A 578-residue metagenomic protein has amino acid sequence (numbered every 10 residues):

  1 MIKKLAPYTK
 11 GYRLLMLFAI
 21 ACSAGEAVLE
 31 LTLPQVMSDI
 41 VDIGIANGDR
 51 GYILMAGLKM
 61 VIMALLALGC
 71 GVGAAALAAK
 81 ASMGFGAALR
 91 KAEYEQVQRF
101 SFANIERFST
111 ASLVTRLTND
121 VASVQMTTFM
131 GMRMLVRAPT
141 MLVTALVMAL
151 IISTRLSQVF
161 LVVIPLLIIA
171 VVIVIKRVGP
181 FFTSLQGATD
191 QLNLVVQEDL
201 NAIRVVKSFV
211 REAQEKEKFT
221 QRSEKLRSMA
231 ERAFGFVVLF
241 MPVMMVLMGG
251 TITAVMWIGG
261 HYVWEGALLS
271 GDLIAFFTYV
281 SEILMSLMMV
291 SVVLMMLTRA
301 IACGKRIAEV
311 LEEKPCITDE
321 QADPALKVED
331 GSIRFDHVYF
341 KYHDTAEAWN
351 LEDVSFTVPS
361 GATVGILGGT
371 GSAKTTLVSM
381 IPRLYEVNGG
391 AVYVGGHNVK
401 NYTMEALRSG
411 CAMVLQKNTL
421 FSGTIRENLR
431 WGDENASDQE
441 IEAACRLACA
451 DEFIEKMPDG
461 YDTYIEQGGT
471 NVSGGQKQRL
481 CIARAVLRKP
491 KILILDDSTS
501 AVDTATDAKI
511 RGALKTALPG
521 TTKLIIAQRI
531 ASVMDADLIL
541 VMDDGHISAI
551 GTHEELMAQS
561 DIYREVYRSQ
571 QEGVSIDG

Functional and structural regions predicted by a protein language model:
M1-G11, L113: A short amphipathic helical element positioned immediately N-terminal to and/or at the very start of a transmembrane
K10, M16-G73, L77, L150-R155 (+1 more regions): Transmembrane helix-loop-helix hairpins at lipid-water interfaces of multipass membrane proteins, especially the type-1
G11-L14, R99-A103, N119-M132, V136 (+7 more regions): An intracellular "coupling" helix at the cytosolic face of ABC transporter transmembrane type-1 domains
A24-T32, L65-V72, V124-T127, G131-V143 (+6 more regions): Hydrophobic alpha-helical transmembrane bundles that constitute the permease/transmembrane domains of multi-pass
D49, I53-M55, M148-V162, V171 (+2 more regions): Helix-loop-helix
E93, V97, V206, F219 (+2 more regions): Helix-loop junctions and hydrophobic alpha-helical segments within the transmembrane domains of large membrane
P315-V328: Pre-NBD coupling/linker segments of ABC/ABC-like ATPases
L326-G578: ABC-type nucleotide-binding domain
